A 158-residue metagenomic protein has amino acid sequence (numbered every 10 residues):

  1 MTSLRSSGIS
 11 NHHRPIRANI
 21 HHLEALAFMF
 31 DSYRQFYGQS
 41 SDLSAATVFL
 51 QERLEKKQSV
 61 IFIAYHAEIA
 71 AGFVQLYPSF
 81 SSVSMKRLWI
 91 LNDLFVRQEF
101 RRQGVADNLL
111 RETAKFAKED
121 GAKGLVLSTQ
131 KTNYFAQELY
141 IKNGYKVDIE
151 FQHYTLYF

Functional and structural regions predicted by a protein language model:
H13-F28: A short beta-loop-alpha structural element at the N-terminal edge of CoA-dependent acyl/N-acetyltransferase catalytic
A27-E52: Conserved GNAT-fold acetyl-CoA-binding loop/helix
Q51-I63, I90: A short helix-loop-beta-strand connector motif used in the catalytic cores of GNAT acetyltransferases and, in some
I63, I69-P78: Conserved beta-strand in the GNAT
V96, R102-K115, E138, K142: Conserved acetyl-CoA-binding loop-helix of GNAT-fold acetyltransferases
D107, K131-E150: Conserved active-site alpha-helix within GNAT-family acetyltransferase domains
L110, A117-S128: Conserved GNAT acetyl-CoA-binding A-motif
K123, L127-A136, T155-F158: Conserved beta-strand-loop-alpha-helix junction that forms the acyl-donor binding cleft
